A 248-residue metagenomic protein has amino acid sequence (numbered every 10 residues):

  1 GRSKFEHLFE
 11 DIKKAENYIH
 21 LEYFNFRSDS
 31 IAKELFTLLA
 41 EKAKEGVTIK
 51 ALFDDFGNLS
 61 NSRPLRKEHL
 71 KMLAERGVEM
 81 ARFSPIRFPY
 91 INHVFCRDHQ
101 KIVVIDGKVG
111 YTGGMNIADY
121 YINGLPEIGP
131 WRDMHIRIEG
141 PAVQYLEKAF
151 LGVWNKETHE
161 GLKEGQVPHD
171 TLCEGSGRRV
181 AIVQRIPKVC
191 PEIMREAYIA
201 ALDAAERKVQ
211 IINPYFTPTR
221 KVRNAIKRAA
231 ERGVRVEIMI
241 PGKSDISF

Functional and structural regions predicted by a protein language model:
G1-F248: Charged, low-complexity intrinsically disordered terminal segments
